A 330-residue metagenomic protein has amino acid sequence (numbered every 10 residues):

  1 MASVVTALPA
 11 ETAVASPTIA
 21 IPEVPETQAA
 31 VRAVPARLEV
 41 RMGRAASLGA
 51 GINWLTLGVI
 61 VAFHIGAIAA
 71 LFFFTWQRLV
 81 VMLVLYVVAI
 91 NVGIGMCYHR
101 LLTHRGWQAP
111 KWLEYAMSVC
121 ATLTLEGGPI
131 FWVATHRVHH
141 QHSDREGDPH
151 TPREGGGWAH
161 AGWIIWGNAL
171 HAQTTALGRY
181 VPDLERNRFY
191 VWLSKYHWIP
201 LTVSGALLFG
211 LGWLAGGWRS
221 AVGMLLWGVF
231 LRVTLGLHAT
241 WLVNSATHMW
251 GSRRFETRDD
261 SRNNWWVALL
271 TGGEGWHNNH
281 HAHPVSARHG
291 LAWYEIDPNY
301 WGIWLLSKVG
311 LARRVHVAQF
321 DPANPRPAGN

Functional and structural regions predicted by a protein language model:
M1-W241, S286-N330: Non-catalytic, topology-defining segments of multipass membrane proteins
V87, R100, S245, M249 (+1 more regions): Catalytic glutamate of the conserved HExxH
V181-R188, W250-W276, A282-H283: Active-site-proximal inter-transmembrane loops
G236-R254: C-terminal accessory segments of proteins
